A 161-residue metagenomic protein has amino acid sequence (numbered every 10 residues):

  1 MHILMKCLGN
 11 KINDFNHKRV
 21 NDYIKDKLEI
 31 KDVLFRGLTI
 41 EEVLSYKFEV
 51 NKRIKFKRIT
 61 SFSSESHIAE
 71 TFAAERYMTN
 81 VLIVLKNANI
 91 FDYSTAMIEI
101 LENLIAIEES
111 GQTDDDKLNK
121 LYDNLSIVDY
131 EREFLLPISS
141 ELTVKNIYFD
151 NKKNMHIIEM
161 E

Functional and structural regions predicted by a protein language model:
M1-E161: Mono-ADP-ribosyltransferase
